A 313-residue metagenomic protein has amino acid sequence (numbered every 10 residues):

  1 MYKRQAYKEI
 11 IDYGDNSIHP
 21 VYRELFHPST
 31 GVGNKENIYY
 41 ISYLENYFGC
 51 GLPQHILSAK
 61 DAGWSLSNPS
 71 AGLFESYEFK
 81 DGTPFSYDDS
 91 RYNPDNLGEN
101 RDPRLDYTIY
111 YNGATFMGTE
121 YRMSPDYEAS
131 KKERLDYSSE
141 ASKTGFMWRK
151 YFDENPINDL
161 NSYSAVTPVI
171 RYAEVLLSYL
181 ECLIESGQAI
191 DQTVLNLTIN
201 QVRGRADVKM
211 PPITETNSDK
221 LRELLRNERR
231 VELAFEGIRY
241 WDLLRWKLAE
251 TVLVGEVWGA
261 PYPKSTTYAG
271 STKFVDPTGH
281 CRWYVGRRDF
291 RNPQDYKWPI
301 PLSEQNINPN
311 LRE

Functional and structural regions predicted by a protein language model:
M1-Q5: Conserved small/polar residues in nucleotide/adenosyl-binding loops
A6, L195-T198: Alpha-helical solenoid repeat scaffolds, predominantly canonical TPR units
I10-S17, V202: Alpha-helical solenoid scaffolds that mediate protein-protein interactions, centered on TPR/SEL1-like repeats but also
G14, A206-K209: Alpha-helical junction/boundary sensor with strong preference for TPR arrays
L25-D81, S162, V166-T167, R203 (+1 more regions): Long, intrinsically disordered, low-complexity segments
E36, Y92-Y172: Flexible, polar/acidic helix-loop-strand segments at domain edges
Y172, Y179-E181, S186: Structural register within alpha-helical repeat arrays
S186-V194: Structural helix-adjacent loops and short alpha-helical linkers that scaffold large soluble proteins
